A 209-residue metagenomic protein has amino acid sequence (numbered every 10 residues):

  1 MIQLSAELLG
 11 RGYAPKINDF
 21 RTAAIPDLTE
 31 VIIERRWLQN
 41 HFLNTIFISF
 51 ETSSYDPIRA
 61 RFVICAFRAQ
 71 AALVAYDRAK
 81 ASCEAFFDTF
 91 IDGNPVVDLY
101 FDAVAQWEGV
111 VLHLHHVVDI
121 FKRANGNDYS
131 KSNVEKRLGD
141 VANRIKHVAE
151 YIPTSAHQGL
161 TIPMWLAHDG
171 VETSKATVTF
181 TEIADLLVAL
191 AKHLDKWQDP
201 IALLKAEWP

Functional and structural regions predicted by a protein language model:
M1-R137, M164-P209: Amphipathic alpha-helical interface segments
S132-H157: Histidine-centered, metal-coordinating catalytic motifs and their short helical/loop contexts
T154-L166: Interfacial non-cytosolic loop connecting adjacent transmembrane helices
